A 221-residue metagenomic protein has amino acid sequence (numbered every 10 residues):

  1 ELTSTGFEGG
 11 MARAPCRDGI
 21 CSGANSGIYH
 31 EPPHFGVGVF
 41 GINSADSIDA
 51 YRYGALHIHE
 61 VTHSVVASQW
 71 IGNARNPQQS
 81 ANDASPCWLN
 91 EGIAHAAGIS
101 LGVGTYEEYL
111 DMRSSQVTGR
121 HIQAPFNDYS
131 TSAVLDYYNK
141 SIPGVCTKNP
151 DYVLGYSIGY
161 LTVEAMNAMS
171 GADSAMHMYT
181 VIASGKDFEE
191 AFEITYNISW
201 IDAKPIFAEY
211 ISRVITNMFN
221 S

Functional and structural regions predicted by a protein language model:
E1-S22: A metal-dependent hydrolase signature that marks the N-terminal structural subdomain at the beginning of catalytic folds
G9-A12, G23-G27, E91-G92, G155-G159: Glycine-centered structural positions embedded in regular secondary structure
R17-P125: Zinc-dependent metallopeptidase catalytic helix centered on the HExxH motif and its immediate flanking segment
T62-I71, G98-V103, E164-A172, T180-D187 (+4 more regions): Sec-exported extracytoplasmic/periplasmic mature domains
A74, N220-S221: Short, solvent-exposed mixed-charge patches
E107-Y109, I198-I206: Short, surface-exposed acidic
T118-I201: Active-site-proximal alpha-helical
I122-Q123, F207, N220: Short alpha-helix boundary/capping motifs
